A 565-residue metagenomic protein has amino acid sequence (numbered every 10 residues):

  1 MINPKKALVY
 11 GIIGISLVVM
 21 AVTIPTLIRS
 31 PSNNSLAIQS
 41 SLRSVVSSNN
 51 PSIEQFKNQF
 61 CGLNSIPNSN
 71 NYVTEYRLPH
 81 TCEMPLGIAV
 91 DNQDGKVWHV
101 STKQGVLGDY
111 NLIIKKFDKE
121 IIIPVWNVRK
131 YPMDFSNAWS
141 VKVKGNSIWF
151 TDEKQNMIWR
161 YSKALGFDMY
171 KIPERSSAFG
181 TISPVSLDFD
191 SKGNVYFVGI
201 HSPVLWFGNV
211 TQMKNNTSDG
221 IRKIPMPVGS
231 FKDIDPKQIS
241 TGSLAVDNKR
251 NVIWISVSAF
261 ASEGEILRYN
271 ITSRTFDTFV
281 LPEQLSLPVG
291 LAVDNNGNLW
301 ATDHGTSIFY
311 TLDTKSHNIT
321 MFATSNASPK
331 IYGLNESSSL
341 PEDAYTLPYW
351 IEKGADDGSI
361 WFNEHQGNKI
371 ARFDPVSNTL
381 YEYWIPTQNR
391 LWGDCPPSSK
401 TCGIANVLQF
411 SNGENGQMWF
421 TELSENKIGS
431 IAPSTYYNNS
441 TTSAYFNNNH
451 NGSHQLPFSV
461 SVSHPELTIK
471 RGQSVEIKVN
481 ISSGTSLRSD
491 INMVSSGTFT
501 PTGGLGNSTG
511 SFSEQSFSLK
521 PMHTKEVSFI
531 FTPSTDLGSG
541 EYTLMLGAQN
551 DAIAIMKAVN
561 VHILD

Functional and structural regions predicted by a protein language model:
V46-Y72: Blade/loop signatures of beta-propeller domains
N50-Q55, R77-G105: Beta-strand-rich domains and repeat architectures in extracellular enzymes and scaffolds, especially beta-propellers
I53-N58, T74-R77, D118-W126, D168-E174 (+6 more regions): Beta-propeller fold detector
T81-N92, W126-K144, R175-K192, G229-K249 (+3 more regions): Beta-rich, blade/repeat-based domains predominating in secreted/periplasmic proteins but also intracellular
D91, V97-Q104, D134, F150-K154 (+7 more regions): Conserved beta-strand positions in repeat-built beta-propeller and related beta-rich domains
N111-K116, Y161-G166, N209-N216, Y269-R274 (+3 more regions): Short loop/turn segments that connect beta-strands within beta-propeller blades
S398-G452: Blade-level signature of beta-propeller repeat domains, shared across WD40, Kelch, NHL, RCC1 and BNR/Asp-box propellers
N451-D565: Long beta-sheet-rich domains in secretory-pathway and surface-associated proteins
